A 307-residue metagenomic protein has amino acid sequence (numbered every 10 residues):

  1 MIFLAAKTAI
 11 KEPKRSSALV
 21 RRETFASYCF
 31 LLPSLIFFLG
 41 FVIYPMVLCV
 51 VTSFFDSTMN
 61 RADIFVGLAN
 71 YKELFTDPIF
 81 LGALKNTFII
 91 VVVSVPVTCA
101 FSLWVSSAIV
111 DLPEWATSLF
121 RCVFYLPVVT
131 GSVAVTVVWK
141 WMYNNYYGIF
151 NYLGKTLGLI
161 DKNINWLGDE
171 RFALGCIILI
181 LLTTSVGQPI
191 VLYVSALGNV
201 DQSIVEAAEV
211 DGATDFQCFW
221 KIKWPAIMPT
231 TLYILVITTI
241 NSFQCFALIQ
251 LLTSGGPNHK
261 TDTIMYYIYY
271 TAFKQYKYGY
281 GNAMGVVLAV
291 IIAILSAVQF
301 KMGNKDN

Functional and structural regions predicted by a protein language model:
M1-R21: Short, Lys/Arg-rich, polar N-terminal cytosolic tail immediately upstream of the first transmembrane signal-anchor
E12, E23-N307: A structural signal for multi-pass alpha-helical bundles of membrane permease subunits that mediate small-molecule
